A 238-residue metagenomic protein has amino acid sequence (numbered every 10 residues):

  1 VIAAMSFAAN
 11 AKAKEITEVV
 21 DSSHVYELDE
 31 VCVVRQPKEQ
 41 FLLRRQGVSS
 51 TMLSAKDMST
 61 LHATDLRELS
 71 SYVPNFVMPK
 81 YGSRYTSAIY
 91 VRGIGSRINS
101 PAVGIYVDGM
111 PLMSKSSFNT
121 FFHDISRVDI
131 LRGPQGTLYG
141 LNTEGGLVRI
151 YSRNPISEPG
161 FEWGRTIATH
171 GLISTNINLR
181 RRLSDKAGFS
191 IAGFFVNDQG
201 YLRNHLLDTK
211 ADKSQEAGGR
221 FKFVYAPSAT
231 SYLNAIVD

Functional and structural regions predicted by a protein language model:
S6-A8: N-terminal signal peptide c-region/cleavage motif recognized by signal peptidases
N10-R35: Sec-dependent signal peptide cleavage junction
H24, Q46, N75-S87, F118-F122 (+1 more regions): Short, glycine-/polar-rich solvent-exposed loops and beta-turns at beta-strand/coil boundaries
E27-S59, S87-A88: N-terminal periplasmic "start-of-domain" segments of outer-membrane beta-barrel proteins
E68, Y90-R92, R149, N178 (+2 more regions): Outer-membrane beta-barrel architecture
A88-P134: Periplasmic plug
P101, S114, H123-S126, R132 (+3 more regions): Outer-membrane beta-barrel translocator/receptor signature
Y232, I236-D238: Flexible loop and strand-edge segments within Gram-negative outer membrane beta-barrel domains
